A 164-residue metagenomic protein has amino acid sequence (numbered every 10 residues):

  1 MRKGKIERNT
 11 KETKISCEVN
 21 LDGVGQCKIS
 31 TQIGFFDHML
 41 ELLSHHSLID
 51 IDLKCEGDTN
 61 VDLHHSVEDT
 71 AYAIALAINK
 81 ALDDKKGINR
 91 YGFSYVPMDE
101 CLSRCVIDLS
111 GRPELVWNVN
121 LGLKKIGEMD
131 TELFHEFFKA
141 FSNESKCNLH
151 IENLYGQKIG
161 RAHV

Functional and structural regions predicted by a protein language model:
M1-H163: Structural preference for solvent-exposed beta-strand-turn elements and adjacent flexible terminal/loop segments within
